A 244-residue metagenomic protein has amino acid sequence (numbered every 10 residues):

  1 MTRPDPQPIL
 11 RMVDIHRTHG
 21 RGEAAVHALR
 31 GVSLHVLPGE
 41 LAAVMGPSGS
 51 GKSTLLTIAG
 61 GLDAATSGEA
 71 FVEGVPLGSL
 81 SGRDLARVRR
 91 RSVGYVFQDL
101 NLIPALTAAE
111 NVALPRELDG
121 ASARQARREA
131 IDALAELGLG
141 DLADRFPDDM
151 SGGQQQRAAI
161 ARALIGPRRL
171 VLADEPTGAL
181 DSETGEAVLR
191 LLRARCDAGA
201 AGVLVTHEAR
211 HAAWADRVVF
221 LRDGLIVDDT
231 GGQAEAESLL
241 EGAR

Functional and structural regions predicted by a protein language model:
M1-T18, G231-R244: ABC-family P-loop ATPase nucleotide-binding domain
P8-A215, L221: ABC family nucleotide-binding domain
V218-G231: H-loop (His-switch) and adjacent beta-strand-loop-beta switch element of ABC-type ATPase nucleotide-binding domains
